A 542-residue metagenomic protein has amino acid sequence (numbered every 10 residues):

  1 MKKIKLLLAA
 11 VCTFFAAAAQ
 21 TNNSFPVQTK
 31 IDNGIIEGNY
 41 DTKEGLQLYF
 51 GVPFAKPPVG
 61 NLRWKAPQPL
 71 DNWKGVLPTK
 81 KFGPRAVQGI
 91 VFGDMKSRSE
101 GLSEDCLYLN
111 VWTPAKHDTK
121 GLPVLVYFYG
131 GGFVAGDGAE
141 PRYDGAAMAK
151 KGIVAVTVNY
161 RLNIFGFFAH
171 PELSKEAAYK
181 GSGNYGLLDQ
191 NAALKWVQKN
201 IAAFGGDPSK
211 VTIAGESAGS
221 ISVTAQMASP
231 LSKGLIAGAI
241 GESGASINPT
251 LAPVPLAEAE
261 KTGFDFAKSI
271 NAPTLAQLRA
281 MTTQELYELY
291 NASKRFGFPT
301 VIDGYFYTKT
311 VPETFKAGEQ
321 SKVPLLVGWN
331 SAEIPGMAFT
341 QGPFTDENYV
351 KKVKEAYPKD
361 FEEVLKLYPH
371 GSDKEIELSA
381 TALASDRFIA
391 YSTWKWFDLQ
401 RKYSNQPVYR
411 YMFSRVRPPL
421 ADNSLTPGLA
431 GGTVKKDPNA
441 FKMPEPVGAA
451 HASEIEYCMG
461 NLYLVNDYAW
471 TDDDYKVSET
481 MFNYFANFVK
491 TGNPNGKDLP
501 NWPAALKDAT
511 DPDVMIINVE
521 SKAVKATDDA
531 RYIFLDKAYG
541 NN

Functional and structural regions predicted by a protein language model:
M1-S24: Bacterial Sec-dependent N-terminal signal peptides
Q20-N184, P208, Y468-M481, V489-L499 (+3 more regions): Non-catalytic accessory segments of hydrolases
V91-L275, N291, Y305-T340, G492: Serine-hydrolase-like catalytic core of hydrolytic proteins
E104-Y108, P123, G152-I153, K322-V323 (+5 more regions): Extracellular structured ligand-interaction cores
R161-I164, A214-A218, Y411-P419, P500-K507: Short, solvent-exposed turn/loop segments enriched in Gly/Ser/Thr/Pro and often Arg
D189-A192, W196, S222, E258-D265 (+12 more regions): Extracytoplasmic/secreted proteins, especially bacterial periplasmic and envelope-associated proteins
P273-A276, E288-L289, N405-Y411, T491-N501: Acidic/polar loop patches that form or flank catalytic/metal-binding clefts of enzymes that bind anionic ligands
E285-D472: Substrate-gating cap/lid region and adjacent catalytic-acid/histidine neighborhood within extracellular/lumenal
